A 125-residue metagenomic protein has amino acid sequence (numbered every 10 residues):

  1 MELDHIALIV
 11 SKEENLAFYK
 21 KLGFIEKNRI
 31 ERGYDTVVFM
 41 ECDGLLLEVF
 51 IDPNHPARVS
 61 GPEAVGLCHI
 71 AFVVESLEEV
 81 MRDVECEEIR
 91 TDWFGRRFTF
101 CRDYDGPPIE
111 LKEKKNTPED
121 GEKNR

Functional and structural regions predicted by a protein language model:
M1-E2, P62-L67, W93: Short glycine-enriched loop/turn motifs at secondary-structure junctions
M1-L16, C68-I70, D120-R125: N-terminal beta-strand motif that seeds the catalytic metal site of vicinal oxygen chelate
H5-A7, F39, H69-A71, F98-F100 (+1 more regions): Short, conserved structural micro-motifs that define repeat-unit consensus positions and nucleotide-binding loops
L8-L47: Core segments of cupin and vicinal oxygen chelate
D35, N54-V59, E119-D120: A short, acidic/glycine-rich surface segment
E63-E88: Mid-chain, well-packed structural core segment of small domains
M81-R125: Vicinal oxygen chelate
